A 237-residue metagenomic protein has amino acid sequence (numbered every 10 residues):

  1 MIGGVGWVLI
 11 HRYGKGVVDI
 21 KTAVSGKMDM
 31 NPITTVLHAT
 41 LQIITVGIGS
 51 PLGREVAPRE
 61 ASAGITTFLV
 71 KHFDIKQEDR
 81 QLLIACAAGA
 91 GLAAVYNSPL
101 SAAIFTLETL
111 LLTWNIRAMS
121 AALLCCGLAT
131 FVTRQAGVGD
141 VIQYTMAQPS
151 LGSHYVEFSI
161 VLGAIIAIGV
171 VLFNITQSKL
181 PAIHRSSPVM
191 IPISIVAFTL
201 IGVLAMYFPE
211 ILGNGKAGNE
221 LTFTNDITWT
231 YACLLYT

Functional and structural regions predicted by a protein language model:
M1-L235: Alpha-helical transmembrane segments and immediately membrane-proximal extracytoplasmic
